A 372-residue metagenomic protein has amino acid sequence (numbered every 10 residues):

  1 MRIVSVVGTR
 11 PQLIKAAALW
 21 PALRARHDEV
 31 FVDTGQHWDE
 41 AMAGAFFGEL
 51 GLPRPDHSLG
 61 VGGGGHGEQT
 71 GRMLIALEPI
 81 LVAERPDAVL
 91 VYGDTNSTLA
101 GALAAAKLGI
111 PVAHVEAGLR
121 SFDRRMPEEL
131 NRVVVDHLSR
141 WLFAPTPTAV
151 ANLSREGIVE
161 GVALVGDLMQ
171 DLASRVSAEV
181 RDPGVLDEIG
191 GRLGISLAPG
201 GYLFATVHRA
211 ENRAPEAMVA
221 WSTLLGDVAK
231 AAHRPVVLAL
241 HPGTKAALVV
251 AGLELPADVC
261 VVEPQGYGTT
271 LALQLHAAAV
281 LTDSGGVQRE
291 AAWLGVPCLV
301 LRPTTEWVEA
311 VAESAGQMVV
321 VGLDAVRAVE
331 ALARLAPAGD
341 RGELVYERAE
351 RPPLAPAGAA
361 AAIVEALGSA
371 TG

Functional and structural regions predicted by a protein language model:
V4-V7, L13-A22, F46, S58-V159: Active-site and donor-binding regions of nucleotide-sugar-utilizing enzymes
D28, S222-L240: A conserved nucleotide-sugar
H37-A41, G60, L138-E216: A nucleotide-sugar donor-handling region in carbohydrate enzymes
F47, T148, P183, Q317-G372: Leloir-type glycosyltransferase catalytic cores
Q69, A257-G266: Active-site donor-binding acidic/aromatic loop of nucleotide-activated sugar and phosphosugar transferases involved
I80-D87, L197-A198, A232, H276: Glycine-rich phosphate-binding loop signature in dinucleotide/nucleotide-binding domains
V91-Y92, A102-L103, H114, L142 (+1 more regions): A donor-sugar binding/catalytic signature common to diverse glycosyltransferases and related nucleotide-sugar
H241-A257: Short, structured helix-loop element that forms part of the nucleotide-activated donor/catalytic region
